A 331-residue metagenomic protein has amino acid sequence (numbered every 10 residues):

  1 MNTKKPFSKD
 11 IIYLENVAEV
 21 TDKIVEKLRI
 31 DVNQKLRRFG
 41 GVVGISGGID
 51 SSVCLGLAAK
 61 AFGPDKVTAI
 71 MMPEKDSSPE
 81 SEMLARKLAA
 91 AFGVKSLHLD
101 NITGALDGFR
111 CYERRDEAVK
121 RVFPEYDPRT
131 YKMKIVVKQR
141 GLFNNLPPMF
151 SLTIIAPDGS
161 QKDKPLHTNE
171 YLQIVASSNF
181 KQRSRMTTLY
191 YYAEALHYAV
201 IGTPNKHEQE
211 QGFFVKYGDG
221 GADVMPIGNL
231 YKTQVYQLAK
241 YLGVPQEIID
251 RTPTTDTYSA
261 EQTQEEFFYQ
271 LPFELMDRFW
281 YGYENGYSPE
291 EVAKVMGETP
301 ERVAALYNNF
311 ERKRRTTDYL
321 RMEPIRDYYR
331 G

Functional and structural regions predicted by a protein language model:
N2-P204, V292: ATP-dependent adenylation/nucleotidyltransferase module used to activate substrates
R86, D116, G228, M322-E323: Short, charged/polar low-complexity linear motifs in solvent-exposed/disordered segments
S178, E266, P324: Functionally engaged cysteine thiol sites
A199-R314, D318-R321: Mid-to-C-terminal catalytic subdomains of enzymes that bind/position adenosyl phosphate moieties or nucleic-acid
R326-G331: Intrinsically disordered, low-complexity basic tails/linkers immediately adjacent to helix-turn-helix/homeobox/MYB/SANT
